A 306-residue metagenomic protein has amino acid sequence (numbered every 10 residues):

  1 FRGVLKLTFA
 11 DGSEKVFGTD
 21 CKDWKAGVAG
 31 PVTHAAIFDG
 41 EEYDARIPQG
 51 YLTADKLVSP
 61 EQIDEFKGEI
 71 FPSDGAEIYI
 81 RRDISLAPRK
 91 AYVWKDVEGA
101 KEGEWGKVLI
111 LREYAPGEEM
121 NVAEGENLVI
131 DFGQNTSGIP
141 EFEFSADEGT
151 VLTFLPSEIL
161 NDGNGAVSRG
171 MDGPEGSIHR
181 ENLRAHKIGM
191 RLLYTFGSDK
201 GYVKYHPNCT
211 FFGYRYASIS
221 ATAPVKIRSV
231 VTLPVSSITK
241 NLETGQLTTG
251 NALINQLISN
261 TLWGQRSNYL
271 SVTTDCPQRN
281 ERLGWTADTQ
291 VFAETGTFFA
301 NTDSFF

Functional and structural regions predicted by a protein language model:
F1-Q278, A287-D288, S304-F306: Extracellular/oxidizing-compartment recognition motifs
E281: A glycine-rich phosphate-binding loop feature that marks nucleotide/adenosyl-phosphate handling sites
V291-T302: Well-ordered alpha-helical scaffold segments within catalytic/enzyme domains
